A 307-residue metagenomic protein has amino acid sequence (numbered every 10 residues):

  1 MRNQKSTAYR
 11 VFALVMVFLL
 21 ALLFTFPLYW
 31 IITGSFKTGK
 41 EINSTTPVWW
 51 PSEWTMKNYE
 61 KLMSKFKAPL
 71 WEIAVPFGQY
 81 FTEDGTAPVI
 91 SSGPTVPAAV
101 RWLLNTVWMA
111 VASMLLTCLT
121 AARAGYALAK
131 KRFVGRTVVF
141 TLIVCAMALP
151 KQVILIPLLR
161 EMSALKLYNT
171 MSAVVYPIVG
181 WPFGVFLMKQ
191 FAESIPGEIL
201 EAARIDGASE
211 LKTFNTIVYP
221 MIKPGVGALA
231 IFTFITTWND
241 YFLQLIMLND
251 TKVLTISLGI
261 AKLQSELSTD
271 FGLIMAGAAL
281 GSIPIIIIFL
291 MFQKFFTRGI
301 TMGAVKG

Functional and structural regions predicted by a protein language model:
R2-G307: A structural signal for multi-pass alpha-helical bundles of membrane permease subunits that mediate small-molecule
